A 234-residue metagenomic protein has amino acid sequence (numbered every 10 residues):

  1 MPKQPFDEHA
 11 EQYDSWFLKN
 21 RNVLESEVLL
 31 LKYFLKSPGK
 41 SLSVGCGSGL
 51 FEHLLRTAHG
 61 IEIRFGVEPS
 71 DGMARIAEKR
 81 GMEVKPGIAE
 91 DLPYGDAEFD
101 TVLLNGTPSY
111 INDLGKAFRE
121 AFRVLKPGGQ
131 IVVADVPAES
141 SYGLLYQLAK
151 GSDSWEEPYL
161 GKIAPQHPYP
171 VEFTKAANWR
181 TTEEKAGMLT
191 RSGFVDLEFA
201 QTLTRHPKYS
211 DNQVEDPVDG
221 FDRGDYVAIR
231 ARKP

Functional and structural regions predicted by a protein language model:
M1-S37, L50-L54, M73, L203 (+1 more regions): Conserved class I S-adenosyl-L-methionine
L42-D91: Class I SAM-dependent methyltransferase SAM/SAH-binding core
E90-V102: A short acidic, Gly/Pro-enriched loop at the edge of an enzyme's catalytic core that lines a small-molecule cofactor
T101-L114: A short SAM/SAH-binding and catalytic strip from SAM-dependent methyltransferases
G115-Q130: A short glycine-rich, Lys/Arg-flanked "PGG" loop and its adjoining helix->strand segment in the class I
Q130-K162: Conserved class I S-adenosyl-L-methionine
A176-F199: Short alpha-helix
S192-V195, N212-P234: Core SAM-dependent methyltransferase catalytic element
